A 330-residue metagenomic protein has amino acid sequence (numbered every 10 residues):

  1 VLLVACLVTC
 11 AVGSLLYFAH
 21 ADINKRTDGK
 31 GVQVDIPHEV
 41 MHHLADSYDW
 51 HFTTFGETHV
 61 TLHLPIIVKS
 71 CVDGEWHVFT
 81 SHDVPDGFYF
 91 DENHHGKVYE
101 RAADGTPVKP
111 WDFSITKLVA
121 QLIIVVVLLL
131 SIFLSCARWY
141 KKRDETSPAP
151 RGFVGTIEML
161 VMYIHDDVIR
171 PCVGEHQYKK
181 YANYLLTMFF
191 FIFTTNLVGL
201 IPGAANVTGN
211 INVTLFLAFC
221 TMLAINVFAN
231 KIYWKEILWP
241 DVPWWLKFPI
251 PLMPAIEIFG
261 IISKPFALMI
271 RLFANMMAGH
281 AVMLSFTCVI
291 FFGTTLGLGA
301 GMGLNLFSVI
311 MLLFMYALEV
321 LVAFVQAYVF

Functional and structural regions predicted by a protein language model:
V1-R151: Perimembrane topogenic segments of multi-pass inner/organellar membrane proteins
L2-V4, L118, K180-Y184, T208-I211: Alpha-helical transmembrane segments and their helix-start/interface "positive-inside/aromatic belt" motifs in integral
S131-C172, W234-E236: Hydrophobic transmembrane alpha-helix segments characteristic of membrane transport and insertion machinery
P171-C172, H176-K180: Membrane-interface alpha-helices at helix entry/exit sites of multi-pass transporters
A182, T187-I201, N212, F216 (+1 more regions): Hydrophobic alpha-helical transmembrane segments and adjacent short intramembrane/lumenal linkers of inner/organellar
I201-V207: Membrane-interface helix caps and helix-loop-helix hairpins in membrane proteins
